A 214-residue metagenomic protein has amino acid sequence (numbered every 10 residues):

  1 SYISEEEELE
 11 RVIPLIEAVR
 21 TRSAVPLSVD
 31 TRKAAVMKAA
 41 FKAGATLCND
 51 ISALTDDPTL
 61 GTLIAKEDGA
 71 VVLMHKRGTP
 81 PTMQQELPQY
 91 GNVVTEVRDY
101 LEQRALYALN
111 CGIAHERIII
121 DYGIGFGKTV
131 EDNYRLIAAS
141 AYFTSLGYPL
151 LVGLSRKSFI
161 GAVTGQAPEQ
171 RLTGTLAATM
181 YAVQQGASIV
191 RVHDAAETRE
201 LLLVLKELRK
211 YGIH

Functional and structural regions predicted by a protein language model:
S1-P26, T31-A35, F41-K42, T46-Y107 (+1 more regions): Active-site-adjacent loop and "lid" segments of alpha/beta metabolic enzymes
R104-R117: Phosphate/pyrophosphate-binding loops at sites that engage ATP/ADP/AMP, CoA/4′-phosphopantetheine, polyphosphate
G123-G125: Short strand-loop junctions, especially beta-strand C-caps/beta-turns that link beta-sheets to coils or alpha-helices
